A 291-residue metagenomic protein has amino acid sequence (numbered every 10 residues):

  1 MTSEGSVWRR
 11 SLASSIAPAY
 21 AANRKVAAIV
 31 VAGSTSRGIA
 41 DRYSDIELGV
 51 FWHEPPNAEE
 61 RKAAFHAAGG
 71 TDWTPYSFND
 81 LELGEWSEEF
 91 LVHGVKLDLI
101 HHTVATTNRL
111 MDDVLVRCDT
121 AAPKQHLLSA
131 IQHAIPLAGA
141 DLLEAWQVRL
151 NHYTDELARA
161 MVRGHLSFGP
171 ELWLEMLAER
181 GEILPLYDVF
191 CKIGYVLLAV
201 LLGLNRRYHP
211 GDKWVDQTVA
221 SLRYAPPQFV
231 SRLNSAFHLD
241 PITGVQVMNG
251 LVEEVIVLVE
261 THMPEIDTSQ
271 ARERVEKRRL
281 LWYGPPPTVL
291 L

Functional and structural regions predicted by a protein language model:
M1-V30: Helical scaffold of the NTase/Pol beta-like nucleotidyltransferase catalytic core
T2-G5, S11, A68-R180, P285: Conserved NTP/Mg2+-binding pocket subregion across the NTase superfamily
E4, E144-L291: Conserved nucleotidyltransferase catalytic core and NTase-mimicking acidic/glycine-rich helix/loop elements in nucleic
S15-P18, A32-R37, P75, E85-S87: Short secondary-structure capping/turn segments at boundaries of alpha-helices and beta-strands
A21-A22, S44, A220: Alpha-helix boundary recognition
A28, A40-R42, E89: Residue-level marker of motif borders
G33-G69, H93-H101: Catalytic metal-binding acidic patch
S36-R37, V104-A105, Y208-H209: Short, solvent-exposed loop/turn segments at secondary-structure junctions
